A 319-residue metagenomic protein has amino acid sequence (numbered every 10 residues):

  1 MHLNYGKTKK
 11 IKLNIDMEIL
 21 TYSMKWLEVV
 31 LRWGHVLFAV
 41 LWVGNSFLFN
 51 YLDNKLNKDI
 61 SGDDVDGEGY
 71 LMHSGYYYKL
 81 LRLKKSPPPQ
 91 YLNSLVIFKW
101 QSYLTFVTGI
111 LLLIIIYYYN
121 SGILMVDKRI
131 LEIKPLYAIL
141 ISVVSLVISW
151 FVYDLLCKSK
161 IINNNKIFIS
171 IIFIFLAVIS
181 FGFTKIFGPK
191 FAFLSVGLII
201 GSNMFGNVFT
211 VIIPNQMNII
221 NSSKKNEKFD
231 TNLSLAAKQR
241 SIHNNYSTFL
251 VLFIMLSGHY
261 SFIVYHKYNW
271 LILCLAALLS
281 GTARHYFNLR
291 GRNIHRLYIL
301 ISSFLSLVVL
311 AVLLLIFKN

Functional and structural regions predicted by a protein language model:
L3-Y5: Short hydrophobic targeting helices and cationic amphipathic motifs that mediate membrane/organellar targeting
L13-N319: Polytopic transmembrane helical bundles with strong interfacial aromatic enrichment
